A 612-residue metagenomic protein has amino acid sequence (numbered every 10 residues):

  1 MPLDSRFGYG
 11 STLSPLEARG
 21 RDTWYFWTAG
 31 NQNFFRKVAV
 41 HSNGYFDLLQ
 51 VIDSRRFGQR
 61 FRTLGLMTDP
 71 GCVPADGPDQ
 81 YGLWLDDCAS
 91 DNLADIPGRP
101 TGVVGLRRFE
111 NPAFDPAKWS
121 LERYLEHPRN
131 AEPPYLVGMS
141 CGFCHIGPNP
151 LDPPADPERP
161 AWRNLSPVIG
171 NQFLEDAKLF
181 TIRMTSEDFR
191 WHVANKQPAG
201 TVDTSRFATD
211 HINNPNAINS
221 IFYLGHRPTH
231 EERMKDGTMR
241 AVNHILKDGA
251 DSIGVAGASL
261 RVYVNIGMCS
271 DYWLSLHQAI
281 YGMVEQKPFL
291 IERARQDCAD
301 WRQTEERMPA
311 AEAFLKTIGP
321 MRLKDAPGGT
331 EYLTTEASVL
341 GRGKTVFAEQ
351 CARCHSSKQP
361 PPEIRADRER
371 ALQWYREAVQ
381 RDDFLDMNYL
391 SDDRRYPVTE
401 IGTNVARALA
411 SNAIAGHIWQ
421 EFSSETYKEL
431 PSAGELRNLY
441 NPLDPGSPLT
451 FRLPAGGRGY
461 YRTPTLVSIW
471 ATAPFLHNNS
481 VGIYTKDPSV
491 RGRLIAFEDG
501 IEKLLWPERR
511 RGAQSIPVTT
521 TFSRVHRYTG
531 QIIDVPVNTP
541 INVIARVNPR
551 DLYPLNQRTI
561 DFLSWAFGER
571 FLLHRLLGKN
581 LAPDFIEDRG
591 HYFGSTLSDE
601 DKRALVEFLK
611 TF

Functional and structural regions predicted by a protein language model:
M1-F612: Periplasmic c-type cytochrome electron-transfer domains
